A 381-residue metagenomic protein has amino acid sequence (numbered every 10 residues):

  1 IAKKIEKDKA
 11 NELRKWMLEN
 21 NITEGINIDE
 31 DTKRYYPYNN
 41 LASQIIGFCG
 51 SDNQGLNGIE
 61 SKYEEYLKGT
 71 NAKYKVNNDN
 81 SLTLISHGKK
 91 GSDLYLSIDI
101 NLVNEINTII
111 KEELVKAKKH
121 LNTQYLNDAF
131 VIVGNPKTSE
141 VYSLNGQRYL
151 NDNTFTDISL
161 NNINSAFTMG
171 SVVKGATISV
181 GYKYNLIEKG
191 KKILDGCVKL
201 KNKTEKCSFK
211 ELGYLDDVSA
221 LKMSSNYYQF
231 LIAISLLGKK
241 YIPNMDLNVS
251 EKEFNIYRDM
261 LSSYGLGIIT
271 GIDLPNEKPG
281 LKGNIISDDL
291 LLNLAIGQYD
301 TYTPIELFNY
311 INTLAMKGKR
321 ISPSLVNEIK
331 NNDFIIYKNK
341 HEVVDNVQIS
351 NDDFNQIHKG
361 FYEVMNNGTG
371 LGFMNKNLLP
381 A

Functional and structural regions predicted by a protein language model:
I1-A2, D79-Q124, D128-A129: Conserved, well-ordered alpha-helix/loop/beta-strand core segments that scaffold catalytic motifs
I1-G91, V115, N293, N366 (+1 more regions): Small/polar-residue-rich segments within soluble enzyme cores
A2-K4, N27, Q44-F48, Y95-S97 (+2 more regions): Soluble periplasmic/extracytoplasmic beta-strand elements of cell-envelope proteins
N21-E30, K119-H120, E253, I268-T270: Short secondary-structure capping/junction motifs at helix and strand boundaries
E65, G69, K118, L126-A129 (+1 more regions): Extracytoplasmic/periplasmic mature domains of Sec-exported, cell-envelope-associated bacterial proteins
N78-H87, I98, T123-S171, A176-A381: Beta-lactam-recognizing serine transpeptidase/beta-lactamase-like catalytic domain environment
